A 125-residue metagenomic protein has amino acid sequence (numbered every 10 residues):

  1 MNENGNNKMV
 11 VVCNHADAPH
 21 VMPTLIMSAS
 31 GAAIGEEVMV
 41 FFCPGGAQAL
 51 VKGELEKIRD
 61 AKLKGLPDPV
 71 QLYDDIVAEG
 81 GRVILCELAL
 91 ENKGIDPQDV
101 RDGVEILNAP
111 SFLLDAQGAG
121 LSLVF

Functional and structural regions predicted by a protein language model:
M1-N6: Extended beta-strand/beta-hairpin segments
M9-V21: Short, glycine-rich nucleotide/cofactor-binding loops
M22-E36, V40: Histidine-anchored nucleotide/phosphate-binding helix
V38-P44, V83-E87: Short internal beta-strands
G46-A61: N-terminal beta-loop-helix "entrance" segment that forms/cooperates in small-molecule cofactor or anionic ligand
I58-I84: A glycine-rich helix N-cap at a beta->alpha junction
D74-E79, I84, E91-K93, P97-V100 (+3 more regions): A short aromatic-anchored loop/beta-hairpin motif
L123-F125: Aromatic- and Gly/Pro-rich donor/ligand-binding loops that form nucleotide- or phosphate-bearing donor binding pockets
